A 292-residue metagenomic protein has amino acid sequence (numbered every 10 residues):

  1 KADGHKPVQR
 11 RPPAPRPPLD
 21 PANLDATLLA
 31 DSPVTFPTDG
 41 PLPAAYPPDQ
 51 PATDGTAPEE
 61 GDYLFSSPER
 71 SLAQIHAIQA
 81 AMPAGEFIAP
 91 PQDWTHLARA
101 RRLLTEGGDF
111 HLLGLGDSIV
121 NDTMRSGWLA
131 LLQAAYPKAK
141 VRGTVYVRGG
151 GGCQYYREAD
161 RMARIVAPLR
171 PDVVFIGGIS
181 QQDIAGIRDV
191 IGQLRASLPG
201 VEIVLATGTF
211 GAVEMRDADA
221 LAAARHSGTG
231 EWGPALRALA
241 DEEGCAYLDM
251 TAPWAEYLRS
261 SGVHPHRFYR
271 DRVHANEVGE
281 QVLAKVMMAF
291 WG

Functional and structural regions predicted by a protein language model:
K1-L115, V120, R125-S126, Q133-V141 (+3 more regions): N-terminal secretory targeting modules
T105, L113-L115, R125-A130, Y155-D189 (+2 more regions): Oxyanion-hole/transition-state-stabilizing segment in secreted/luminal serine hydrolases and related acyltransferases
F110, I119-T123, C153-Y156, Q181-A185 (+2 more regions): Soluble non-cytosolic domains of exported or imported proteins
L115-S118, Y146-G149, I176-Q181, A206-F210 (+1 more regions): Active-site-proximal beta-strand/loop segments in catalytic clefts of secreted hydrolases
S126-A130, A134, D160, R164 (+8 more regions): Solvent-exposed, polar/charged alpha-helical surfaces in well-ordered, non-transmembrane soluble domains, broadly
A139-Q154: A short beta-strand-loop structural module common to alpha/beta enzyme folds
A196-I203, C245: A short helix->loop->beta-strand "cap" motif at the edges of active sites that frequently abuts
G211-G292: Catalytic His-Asp segment of secreted/periplasmic serine-dependent ester chemistry enzymes
